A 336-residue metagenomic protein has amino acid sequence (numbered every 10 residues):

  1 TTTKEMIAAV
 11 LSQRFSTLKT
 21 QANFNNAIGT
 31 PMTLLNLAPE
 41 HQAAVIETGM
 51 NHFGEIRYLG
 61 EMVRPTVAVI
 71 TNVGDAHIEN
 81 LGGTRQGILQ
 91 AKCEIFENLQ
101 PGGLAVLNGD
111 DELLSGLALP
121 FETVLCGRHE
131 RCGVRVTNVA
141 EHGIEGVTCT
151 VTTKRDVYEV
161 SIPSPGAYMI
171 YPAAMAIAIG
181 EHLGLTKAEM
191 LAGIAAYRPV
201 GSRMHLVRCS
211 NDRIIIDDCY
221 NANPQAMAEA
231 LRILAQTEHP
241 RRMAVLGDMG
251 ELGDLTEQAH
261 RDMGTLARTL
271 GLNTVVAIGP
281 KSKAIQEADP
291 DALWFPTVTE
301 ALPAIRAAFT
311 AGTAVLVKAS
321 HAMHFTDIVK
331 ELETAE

Functional and structural regions predicted by a protein language model:
T2-G109, L113-E122, A307, I328-E336: Phosphate-binding loop of NTP-binding sites
A43, V67, M175, F309-A319: Short SAM/SAH-binding signature in class I
M50-F53, G74-A76, D110-E112, N221-A222 (+4 more regions): Short glycine-rich anion-binding loops that position phosphate/pyrophosphate groups of nucleotides and phosphorylated
V69-I214, H239-P240, T265-R268, L272-T274 (+1 more regions): Acidic, Mg2+-coordinating active-site environments of NTP-dependent enzymes
V200-S202, C219-D291, S320: Active-site beta-alpha connecting loops in nucleotide-dependent enzymes
G201-R203, A322-K330: ATP-dependent carboxylate/acyl-activation modules
L293-A301: Short acidic-hydrophobic, aromatic-tinged amphipathic segments that line or gate anion-handling sites
